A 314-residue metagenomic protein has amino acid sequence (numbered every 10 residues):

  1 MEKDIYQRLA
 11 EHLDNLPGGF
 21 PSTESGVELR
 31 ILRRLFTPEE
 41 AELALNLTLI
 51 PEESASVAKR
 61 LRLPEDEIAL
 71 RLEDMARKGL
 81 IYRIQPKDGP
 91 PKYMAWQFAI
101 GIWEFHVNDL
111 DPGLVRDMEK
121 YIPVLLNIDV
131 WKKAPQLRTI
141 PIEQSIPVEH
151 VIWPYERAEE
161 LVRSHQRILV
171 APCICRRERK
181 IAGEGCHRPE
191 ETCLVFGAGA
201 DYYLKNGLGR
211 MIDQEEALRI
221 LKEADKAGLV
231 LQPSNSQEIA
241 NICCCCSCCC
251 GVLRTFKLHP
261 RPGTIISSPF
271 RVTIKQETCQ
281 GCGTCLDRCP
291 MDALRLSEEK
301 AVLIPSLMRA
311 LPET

Functional and structural regions predicted by a protein language model:
M1-I31, R83, P91-Y93: N-terminal leader segment of winged-helix/HTH proteins
L35-E40: Short helix-coil-helix linker/hinge
I50-L61: Short acidic, hydrophobic short linear motifs in intrinsically disordered regions
V57, I68-I81, A224, C245: Basic amphipathic alpha-helical segments that dock to polyanions
A76-K87, L294-R295: A short, conserved structural fragment
G89-N127: Short, amphipathic alpha-helical interaction segments positioned at domain boundaries
V124-R271: Catalytic cores of enzyme domains
V230-Q237, H259-R288, D292-T314: Ferredoxin-like iron-sulfur electron-transfer modules
